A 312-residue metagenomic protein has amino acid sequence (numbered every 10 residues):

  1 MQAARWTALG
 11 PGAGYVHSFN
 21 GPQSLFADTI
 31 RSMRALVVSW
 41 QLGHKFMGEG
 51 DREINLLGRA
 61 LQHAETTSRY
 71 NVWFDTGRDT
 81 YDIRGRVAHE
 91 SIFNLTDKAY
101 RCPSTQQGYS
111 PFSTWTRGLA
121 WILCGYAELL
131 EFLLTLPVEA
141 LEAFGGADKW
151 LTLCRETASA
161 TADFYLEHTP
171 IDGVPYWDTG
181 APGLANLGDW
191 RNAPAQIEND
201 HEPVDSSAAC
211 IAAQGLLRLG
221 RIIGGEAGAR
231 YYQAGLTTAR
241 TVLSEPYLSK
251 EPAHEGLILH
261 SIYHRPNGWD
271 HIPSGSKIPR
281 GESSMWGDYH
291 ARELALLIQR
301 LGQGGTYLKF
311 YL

Functional and structural regions predicted by a protein language model:
M1-L312: Glycan-recognition and catalytic cores of secretory/periplasmic carbohydrate-active enzymes
